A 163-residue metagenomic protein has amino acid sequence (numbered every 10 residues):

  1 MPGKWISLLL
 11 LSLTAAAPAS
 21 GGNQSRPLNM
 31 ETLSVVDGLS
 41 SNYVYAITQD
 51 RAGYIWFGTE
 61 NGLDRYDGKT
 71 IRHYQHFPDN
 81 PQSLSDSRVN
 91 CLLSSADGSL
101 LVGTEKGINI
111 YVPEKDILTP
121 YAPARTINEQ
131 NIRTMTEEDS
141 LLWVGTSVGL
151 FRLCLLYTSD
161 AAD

Functional and structural regions predicted by a protein language model:
M1-S159: Carboxylate-rich, polar loop motifs that coordinate divalent cations or form catalytic acidic clusters
A161-D163: Positively charged, low-complexity/disordered segments
